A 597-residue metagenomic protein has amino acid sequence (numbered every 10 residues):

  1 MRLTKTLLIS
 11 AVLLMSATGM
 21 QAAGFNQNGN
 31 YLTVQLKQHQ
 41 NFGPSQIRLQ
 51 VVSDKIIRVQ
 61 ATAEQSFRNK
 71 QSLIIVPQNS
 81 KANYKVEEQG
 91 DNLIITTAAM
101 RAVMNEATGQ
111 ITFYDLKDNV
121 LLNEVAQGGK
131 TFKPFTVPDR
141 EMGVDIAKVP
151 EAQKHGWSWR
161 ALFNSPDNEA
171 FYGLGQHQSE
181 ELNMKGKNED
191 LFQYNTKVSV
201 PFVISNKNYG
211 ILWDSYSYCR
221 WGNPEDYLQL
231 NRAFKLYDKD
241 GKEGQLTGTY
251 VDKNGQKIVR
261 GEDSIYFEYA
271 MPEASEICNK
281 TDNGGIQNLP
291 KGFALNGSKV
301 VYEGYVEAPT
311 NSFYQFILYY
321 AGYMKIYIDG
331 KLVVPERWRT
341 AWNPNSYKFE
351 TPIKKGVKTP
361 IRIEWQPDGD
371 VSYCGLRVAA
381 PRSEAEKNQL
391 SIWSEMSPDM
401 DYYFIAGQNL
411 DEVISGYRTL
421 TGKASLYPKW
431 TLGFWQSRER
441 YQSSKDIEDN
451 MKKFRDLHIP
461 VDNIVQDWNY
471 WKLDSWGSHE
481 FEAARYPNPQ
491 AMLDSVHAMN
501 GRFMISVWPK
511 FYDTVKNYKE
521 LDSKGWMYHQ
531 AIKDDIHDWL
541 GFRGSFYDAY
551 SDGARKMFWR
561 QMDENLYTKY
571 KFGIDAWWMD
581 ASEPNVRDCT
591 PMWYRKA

Functional and structural regions predicted by a protein language model:
M1-L8: Bacterial N-terminal signal peptides that target proteins for export
M20-G24: Boundary at the C-terminal end of the N-terminal hydrophobic targeting segment
F25, G29, R48-L93, K133: A low-complexity, Ser/Thr/Gly/Pro-enriched, surface-exposed linker/loop concept that marks segments flanking
V51, I204, F293-N296, V301-Y314 (+1 more regions): Extracellular and analogous surface-interaction loops
E64, Y347-F349, Q366-V371, P460-A597: Aromatic- and carboxylate-enriched substrate-binding clefts and catalytic-loop regions of carbohydrate-active enzymes
N69-K85, N288, I328-F349, H529-D534: Solvent-exposed beta-strand/loop surfaces of large extracellular or lumenal domains
E88-G241, G255, Y314-L318, Y323 (+5 more regions): Catalytic and substrate-binding clefts that recognize carbohydrates or anionic sugar/phosphate headgroups
N231-T310, D399-L426: Extended carbohydrate-recognition surfaces in non-catalytic/accessory domains of CAZymes and lectin-like proteins
